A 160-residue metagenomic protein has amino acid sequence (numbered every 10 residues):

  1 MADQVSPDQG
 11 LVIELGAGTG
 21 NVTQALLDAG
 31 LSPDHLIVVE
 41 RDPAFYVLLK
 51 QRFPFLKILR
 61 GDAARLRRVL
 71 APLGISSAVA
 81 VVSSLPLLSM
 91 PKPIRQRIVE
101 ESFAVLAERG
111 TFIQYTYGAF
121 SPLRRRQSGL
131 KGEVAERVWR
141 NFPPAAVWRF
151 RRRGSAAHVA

Functional and structural regions predicted by a protein language model:
M1-D8: Conserved alpha-helix/loop element of class I SAM-dependent methyltransferases that forms part of the SAM/SAH-binding
Q9-G18: Conserved class I S-adenosyl-L-methionine
T19-L31: Conserved SAM-binding loop of SAM-dependent methyltransferases across substrates and taxa, primarily the Class I
D42, D62: Conserved SAM/SAH-binding beta-strand->alpha-helix loop
L49-K50: Conserved SAM-binding loop
Q96-E108: A short glycine-rich, Lys/Arg-flanked "PGG" loop and its adjoining helix->strand segment in the class I
E108-T116: Conserved beta-strand signature within the Rossmann-like core of class I S-adenosyl-L-methionine
R137-A160: Core SAM-dependent methyltransferase catalytic element
